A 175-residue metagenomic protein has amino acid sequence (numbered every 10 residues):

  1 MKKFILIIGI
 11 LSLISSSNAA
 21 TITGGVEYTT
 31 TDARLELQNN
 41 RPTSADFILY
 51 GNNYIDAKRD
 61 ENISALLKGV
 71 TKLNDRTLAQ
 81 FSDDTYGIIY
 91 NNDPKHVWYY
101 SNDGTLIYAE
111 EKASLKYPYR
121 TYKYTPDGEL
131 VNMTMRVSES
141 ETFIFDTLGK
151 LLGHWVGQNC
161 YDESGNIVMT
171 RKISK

Functional and structural regions predicted by a protein language model:
F4-S16: Sec-dependent N-terminal signal peptides
T21-K175: Repetitive, compositionally biased segments used for assembly/scaffolding
